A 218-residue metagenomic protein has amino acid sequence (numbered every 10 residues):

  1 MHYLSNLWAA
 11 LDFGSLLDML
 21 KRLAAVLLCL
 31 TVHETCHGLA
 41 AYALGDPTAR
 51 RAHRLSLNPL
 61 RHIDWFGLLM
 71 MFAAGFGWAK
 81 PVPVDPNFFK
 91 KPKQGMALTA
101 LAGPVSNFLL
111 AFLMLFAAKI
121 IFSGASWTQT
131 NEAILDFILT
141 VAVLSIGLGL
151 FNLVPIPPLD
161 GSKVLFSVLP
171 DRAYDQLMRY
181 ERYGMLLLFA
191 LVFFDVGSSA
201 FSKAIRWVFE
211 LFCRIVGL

Functional and structural regions predicted by a protein language model:
M1-L218: Hydrophobic transmembrane alpha-helices and their immediate loop junctions in multi-pass integral membrane proteins
